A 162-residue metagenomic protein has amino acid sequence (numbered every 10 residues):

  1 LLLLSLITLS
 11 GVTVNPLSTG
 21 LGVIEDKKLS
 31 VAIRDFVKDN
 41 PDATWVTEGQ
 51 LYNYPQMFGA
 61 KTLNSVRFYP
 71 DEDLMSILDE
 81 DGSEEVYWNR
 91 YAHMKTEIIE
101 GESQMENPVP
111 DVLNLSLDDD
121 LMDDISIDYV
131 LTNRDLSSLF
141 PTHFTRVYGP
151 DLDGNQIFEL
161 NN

Functional and structural regions predicted by a protein language model:
L1-L9: Signature aromatic-anchored transmembrane alpha helix within multi-pass, membrane-resident enzymes that catalyze glycan
S10-N162: Soluble catalytic regions of membrane-associated enzymes that act on cell-envelope and secretory-pathway components
